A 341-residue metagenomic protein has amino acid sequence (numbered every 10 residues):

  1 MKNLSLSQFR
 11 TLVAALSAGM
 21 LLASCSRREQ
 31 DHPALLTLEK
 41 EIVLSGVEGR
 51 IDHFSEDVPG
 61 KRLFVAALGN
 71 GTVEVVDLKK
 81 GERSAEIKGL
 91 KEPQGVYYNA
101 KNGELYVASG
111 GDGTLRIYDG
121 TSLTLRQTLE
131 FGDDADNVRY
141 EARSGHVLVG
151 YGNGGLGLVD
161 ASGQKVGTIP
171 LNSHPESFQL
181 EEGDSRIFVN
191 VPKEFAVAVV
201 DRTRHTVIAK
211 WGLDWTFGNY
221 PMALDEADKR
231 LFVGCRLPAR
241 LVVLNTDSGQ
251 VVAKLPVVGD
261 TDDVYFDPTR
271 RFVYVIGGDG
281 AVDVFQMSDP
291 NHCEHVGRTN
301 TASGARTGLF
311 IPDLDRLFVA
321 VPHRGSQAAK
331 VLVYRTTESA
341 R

Functional and structural regions predicted by a protein language model:
L22-S24: C-terminal motif of bacterial Sec signal peptides marking the signal peptidase cleavage site
D31-E48: A short helix->beta-strand "capping" segment at the edge of beta-propeller domains
E39-L44, E82-I87, T124-L129, G163-I169 (+3 more regions): A short beta-strand motif characteristic of beta-propeller blades
S45-G60, L90-G103, F131-G150, G155 (+7 more regions): Beta-rich, blade/repeat-based domains predominating in secreted/periplasmic proteins but also intracellular
D77-G81, D119-L123, D160-Q164, D201-H205 (+3 more regions): Short loop/turn segments that connect beta-strands within beta-propeller blades
K80-G120, T124-N137: Blade-loop segments of beta-propeller domains
A196-A198, R240-V242, A281-F285, S326-Y334: Structural motif
R306-R341: Blade-level signature of beta-propeller repeat domains, shared across WD40, Kelch, NHL, RCC1 and BNR/Asp-box propellers
